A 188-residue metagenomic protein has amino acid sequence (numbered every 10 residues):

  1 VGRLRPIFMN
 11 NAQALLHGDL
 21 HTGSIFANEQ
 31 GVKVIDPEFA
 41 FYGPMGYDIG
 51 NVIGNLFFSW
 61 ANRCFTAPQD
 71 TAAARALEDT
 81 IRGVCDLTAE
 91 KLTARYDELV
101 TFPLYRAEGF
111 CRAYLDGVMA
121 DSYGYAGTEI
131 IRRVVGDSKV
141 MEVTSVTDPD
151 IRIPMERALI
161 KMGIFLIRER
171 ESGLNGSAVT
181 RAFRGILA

Functional and structural regions predicted by a protein language model:
V1-H17, N28, T147: ATP-dependent phospho-/nucleotidyl transfer catalytic cores
L15, K33-D36: Pre-DFG segment of protein kinase catalytic domains
D19, S24, D36: Conserved catalytic-loop position in the HRD/HxD motif
I25, Y42-P44: Conserved protein kinase catalytic core
V32, A40-Y42, V140: Activation segment
E38, A73, L99-D121: Acidic, serine/threonine- and proline-rich low-complexity regulatory regions
G46-V100, A126-V143, F165: Active-site activation/catalytic loop segments of kinase-like enzymes and analogous catalytic loops in related
G109-A188: ATP/Mg2+ or Mg2+-diphosphate-binding catalytic cores that bind nucleotide phosphates or diphosphates via glycine-rich
